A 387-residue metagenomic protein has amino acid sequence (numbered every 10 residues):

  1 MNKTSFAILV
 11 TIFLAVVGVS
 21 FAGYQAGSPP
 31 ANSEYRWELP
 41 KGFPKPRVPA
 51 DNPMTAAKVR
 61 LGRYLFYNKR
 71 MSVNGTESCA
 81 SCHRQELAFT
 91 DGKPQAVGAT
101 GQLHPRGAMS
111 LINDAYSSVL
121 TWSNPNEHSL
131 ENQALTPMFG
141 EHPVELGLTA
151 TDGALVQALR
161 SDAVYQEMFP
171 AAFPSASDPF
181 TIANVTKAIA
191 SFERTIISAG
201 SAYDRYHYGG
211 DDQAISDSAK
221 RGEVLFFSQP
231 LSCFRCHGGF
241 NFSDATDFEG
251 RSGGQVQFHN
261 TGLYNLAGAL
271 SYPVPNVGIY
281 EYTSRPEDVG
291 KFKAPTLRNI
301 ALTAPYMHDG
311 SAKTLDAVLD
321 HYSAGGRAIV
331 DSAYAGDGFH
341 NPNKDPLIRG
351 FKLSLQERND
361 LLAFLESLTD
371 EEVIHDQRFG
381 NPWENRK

Functional and structural regions predicted by a protein language model:
M1-N2, A99: Short, Lys/Arg-rich N-terminal segment immediately upstream of the first membrane anchor
N2-V59, M138-E141, G153-K220, V224-S228 (+3 more regions): Post-cleavage N-terminal segment of exported redox proteins
A26-T136, D204-H321, R327-Y334, D376-K387: Short glycine/threonine-rich turn/loop motifs
S118-S123, E141-L146, A176: Short, polar/flexible loop-turn hinges at active-site or ligand-entry regions and domain interfaces
L130, T136-G147: Conserved nucleotide-diphosphate donor binding/catalytic pocket of glycan-assembly enzymes
T149-T151: Short glycine/proline- and acidic residue-enriched helix-loop micro-motifs that form flexible lids or anion-recognition
G326-P346: Secondary-structure end/capping motifs
